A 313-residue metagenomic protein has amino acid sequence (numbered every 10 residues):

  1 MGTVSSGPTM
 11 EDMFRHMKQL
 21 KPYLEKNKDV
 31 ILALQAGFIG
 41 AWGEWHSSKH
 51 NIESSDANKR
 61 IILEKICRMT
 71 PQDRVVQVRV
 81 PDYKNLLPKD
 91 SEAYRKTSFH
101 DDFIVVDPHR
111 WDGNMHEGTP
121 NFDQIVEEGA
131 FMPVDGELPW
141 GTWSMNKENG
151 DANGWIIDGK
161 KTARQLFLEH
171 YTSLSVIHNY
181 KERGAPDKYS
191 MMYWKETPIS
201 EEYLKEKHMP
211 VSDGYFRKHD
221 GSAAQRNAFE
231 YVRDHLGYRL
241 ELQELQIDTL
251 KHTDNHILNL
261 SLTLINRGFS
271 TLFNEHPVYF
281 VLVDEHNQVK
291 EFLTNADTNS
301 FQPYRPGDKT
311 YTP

Functional and structural regions predicted by a protein language model:
M1, D12-M13, R74: Aromatic-lined substrate-binding rim segments of carbohydrate-active enzymes
M1-T9, Q35-W42: Substrate-binding cleft and catalytic face of glycoside hydrolase catalytic domains, especially the flexible beta-alpha
S6-A33, A57-M69: An active-site-proximal structural segment forming one wall of the substrate-binding cleft that immediately precedes
A33-G40, E44, S48-Y203: Catalytic-core regions of glycoside hydrolase
N227-E241: Proline/serine/threonine-rich low-complexity linkers at boundaries of modular beta-sandwich domains
L264-T271: Short amphipathic, basic-aromatic surface patches that mediate peripheral association with negatively charged
T271-Y279: Short coil-to-beta strand junction motifs in C2/discoidin
E291-P313: A beta-strand/beta-hairpin structural motif
